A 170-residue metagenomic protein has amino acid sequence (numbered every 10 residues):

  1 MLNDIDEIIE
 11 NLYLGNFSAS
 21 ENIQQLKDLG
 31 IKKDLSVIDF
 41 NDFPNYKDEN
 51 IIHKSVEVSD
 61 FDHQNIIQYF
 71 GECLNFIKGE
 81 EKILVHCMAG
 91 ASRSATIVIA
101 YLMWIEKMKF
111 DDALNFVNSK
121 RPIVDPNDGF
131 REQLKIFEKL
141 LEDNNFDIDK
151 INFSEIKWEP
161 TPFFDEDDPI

Functional and structural regions predicted by a protein language model:
M1, G71-I83, A89-A91, V98-I170: PTP/DSP superfamily signal
M1-F43: Glycine-rich, flexible N-terminal cofactor/catalytic loop recognition
D6-I8, Q25-G30, Y46-N50, K78-E80 (+2 more regions): Intrinsically disordered, low-complexity regulatory regions enriched in Ser/Pro/Gly/Thr and acidic residues
L12-Y13, D42-F61: Short acidic, glycine/proline-enriched helix-loop-strand junctions
A19-E21, D39-D42, V58-F61, A89 (+1 more regions): Conserved beta-strand elements of beta-rich interaction domains across eukaryotes, especially beta-propellers
E21-Q24, D42-N45, D62-Q64, R93-A95 (+2 more regions): Eukaryotic short linear interaction motifs
S36, V85-H86: Class I SAM-dependent methyltransferase core
I52-I83: Helix-loop module immediately N-terminal to the HCX5R catalytic loop in PTP-like cysteine phosphatase domains
